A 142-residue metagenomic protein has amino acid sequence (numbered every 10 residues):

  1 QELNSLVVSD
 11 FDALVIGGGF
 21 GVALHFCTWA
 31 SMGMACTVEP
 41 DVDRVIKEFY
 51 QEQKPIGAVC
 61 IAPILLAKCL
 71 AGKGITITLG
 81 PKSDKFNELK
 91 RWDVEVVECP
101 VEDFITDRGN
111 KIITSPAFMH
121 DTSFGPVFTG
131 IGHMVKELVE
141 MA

Functional and structural regions predicted by a protein language model:
Q1-A142: Active-site-adjacent pocket-lining segments in enzyme domains
